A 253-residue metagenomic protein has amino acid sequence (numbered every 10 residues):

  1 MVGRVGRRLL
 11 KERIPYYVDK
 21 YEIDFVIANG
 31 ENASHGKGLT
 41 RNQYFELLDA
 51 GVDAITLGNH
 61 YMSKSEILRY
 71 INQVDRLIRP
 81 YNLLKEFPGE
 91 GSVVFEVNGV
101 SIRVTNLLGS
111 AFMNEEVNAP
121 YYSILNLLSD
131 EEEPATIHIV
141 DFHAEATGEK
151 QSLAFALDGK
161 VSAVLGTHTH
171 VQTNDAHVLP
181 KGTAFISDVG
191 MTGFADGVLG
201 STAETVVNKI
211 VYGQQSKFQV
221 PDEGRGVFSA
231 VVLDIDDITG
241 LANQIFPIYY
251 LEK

Functional and structural regions predicted by a protein language model:
M1-K253: Acidic, metal/ion-coordinating pockets
